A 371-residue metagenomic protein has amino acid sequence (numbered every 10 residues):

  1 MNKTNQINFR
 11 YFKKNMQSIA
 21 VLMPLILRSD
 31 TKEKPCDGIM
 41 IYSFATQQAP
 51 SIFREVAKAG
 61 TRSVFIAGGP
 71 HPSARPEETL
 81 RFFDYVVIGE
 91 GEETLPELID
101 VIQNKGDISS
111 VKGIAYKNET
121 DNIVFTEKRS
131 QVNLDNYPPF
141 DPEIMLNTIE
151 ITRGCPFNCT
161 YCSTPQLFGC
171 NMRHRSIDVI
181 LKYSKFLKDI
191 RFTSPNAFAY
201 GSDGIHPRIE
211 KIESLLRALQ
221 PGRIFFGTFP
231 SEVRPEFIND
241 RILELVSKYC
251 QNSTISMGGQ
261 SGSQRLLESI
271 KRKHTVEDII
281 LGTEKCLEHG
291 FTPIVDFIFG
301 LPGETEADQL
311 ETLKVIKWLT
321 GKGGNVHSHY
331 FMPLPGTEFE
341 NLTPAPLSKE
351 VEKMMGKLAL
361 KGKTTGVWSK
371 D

Functional and structural regions predicted by a protein language model:
K3-D30: Short, charged N-terminal beta->alpha structural module
Q6, V111, A115-I151, D189: N-terminal [4Fe-4S]-dependent radical SAM core
T31, P35-E127: Glycine-rich beta-alpha loop elements in corrinoid/cobalamin-binding modules across cobalamin-dependent enzymes
P76-R81, R241-I242, P302-K317: Catalytic cores of alpha/beta
I114, C155, I180, M257 (+2 more regions): Conserved, mostly hydrophobic/aromatic
P142-D178: Canonical Radical SAM [4Fe-4S] cluster-binding loop centered on the CxxxCxxC motif and its immediate flanking residues
F157, T193-G204, Q264-I270, F299-A307 (+1 more regions): Flexible glycine/acidic-rich beta-alpha junction loops that bind and position SAM and/or redox cofactors in anaerobic
S184-I294, F299-E304: Conserved SAM/AdoMet-binding glycine-rich loop
